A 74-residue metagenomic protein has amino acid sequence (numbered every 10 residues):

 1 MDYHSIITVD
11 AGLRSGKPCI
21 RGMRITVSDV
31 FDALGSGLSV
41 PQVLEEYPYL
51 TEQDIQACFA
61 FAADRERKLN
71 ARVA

Functional and structural regions predicted by a protein language model:
D2-P41: A short, structured beta-strand/loop element
T26-A74: Long, charge-rich, low-complexity alpha-helical segments
